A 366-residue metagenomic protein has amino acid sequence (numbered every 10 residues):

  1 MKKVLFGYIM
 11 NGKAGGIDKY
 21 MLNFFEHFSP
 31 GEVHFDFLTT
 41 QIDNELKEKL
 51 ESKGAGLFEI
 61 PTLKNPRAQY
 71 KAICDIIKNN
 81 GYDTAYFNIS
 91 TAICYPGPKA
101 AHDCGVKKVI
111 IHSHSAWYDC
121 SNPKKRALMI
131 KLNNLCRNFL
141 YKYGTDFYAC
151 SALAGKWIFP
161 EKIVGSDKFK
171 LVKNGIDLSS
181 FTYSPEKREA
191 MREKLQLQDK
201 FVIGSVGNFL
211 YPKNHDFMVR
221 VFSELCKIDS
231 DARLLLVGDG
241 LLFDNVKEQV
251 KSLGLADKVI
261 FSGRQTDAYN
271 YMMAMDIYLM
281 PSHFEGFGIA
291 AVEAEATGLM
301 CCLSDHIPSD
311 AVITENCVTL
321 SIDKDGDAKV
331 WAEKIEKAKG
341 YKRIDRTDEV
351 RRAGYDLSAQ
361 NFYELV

Functional and structural regions predicted by a protein language model:
G15-N23, F201, S205-E224, L241-D244: A conserved mid-protein helix/loop that constitutes part of the nucleotide-sugar donor-binding site
F37-L38, M300-S304, S309: Short hydrophobic beta-strand element within catalytic cores of glycosyltransferases and related nucleotide-activated
S90, R264, H283: Aromatic "clamp/platform" in nucleotide-sugar-dependent glycosyltransferases that forms part of the donor/acceptor
N134, Y141-F181: A short, active-site helix/loop in glycosyltransferases that binds the activated sugar's phosphate group
T182-L197: A short helix/loop element that forms part of the nucleotide-sugar donor recognition site in Leloir-type
L234, L242-N245, A256-Q265, Y271: Active-site donor-binding acidic/aromatic loop of nucleotide-activated sugar and phosphosugar transferases involved
D310-A338: Change "using UDP/GDP/dTDP sugars" to "using nucleotide sugars
G340-V366: A charged, aromatic-enriched C-terminal amphipathic alpha-helix characteristic of glycosyltransferases across folds
